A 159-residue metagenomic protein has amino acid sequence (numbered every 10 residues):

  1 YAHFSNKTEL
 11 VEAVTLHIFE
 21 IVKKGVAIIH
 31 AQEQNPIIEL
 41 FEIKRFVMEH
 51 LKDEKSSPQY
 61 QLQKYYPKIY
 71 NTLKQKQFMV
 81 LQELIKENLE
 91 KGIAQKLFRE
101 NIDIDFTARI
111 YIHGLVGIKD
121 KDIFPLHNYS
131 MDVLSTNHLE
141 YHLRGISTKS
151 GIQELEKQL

Functional and structural regions predicted by a protein language model:
Y1-S5, P67: Base-recognition residues in the alpha-helical recognition helix of bacterial helix-turn-helix
N6-V11: Short amphipathic alpha-helical segment with a characteristic S/N-K-E followed by hydrophobic residues
A13, H17-E20, K24-S57, A108-Y111: Hydrophobic alpha-helical connector segments
I29, P58-L62, I118, D122-P125: Secondary-structure edge/capping motif, primarily at the C-terminal ends of alpha-helices and the immediately following
I37-I38, K76-Q77, A94-I110, N128-N137: All-alpha amphipathic helical-bundle segments outside canonical DNA-binding/catalytic cores that form hydrophobic
F46-E54, K76, V80, G114-K121 (+1 more regions): Phosphate/oxyanion-binding loops and surfaces in catalytic or ligand/nucleic-acid-binding neighborhoods
K52-K86, E90, A94-L97, F106: Short secondary-structure transition hinges
E87-K91, Q95, P125-L159: C-terminal peripheral helix-coil segments that are non-catalytic and often amphipathic
